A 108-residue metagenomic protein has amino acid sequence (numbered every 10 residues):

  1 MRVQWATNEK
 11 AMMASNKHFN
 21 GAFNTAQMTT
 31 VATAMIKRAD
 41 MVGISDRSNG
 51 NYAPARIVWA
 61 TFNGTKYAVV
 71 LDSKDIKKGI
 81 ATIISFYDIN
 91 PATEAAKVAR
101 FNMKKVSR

Functional and structural regions predicted by a protein language model:
M1-R108: Ribonuclease/tRNase effector modules and their secretory precursors
